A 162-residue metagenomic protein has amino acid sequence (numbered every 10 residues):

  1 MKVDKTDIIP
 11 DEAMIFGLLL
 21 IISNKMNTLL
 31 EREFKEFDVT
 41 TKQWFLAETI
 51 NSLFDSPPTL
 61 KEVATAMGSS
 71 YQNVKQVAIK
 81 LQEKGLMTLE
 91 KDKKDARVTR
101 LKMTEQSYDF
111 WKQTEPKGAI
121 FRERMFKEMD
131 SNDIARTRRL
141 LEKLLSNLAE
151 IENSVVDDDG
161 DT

Functional and structural regions predicted by a protein language model:
M1-D7, N132-T162: C-terminal regulatory/oligomerization modules of transcriptional regulators
M1-F37, K84: N-terminal leader segment of winged-helix/HTH proteins
L18, F45-T49, D109: Pre-recognition alpha-helix immediately N-terminal to the DNA-recognition helix within helix-turn-helix or winged-helix
I22, M26, M67, F110-F126 (+1 more regions): Alpha-helical linker/hinge and terminal dimerization helices associated with HTH transcriptional regulators
N24, T28-S70: N-terminal helix-turn-helix DNA-binding core of bacterial DNA-binding proteins
F37-W44, N73, T104, D130 (+1 more regions): Short helix-coil-helix linker/hinge
L60-K61, Q72, I79, T99: Residues within helix-turn-helix
I79-R139: Charged, amphipathic alpha-helical coiled-coil/dimerization segments
